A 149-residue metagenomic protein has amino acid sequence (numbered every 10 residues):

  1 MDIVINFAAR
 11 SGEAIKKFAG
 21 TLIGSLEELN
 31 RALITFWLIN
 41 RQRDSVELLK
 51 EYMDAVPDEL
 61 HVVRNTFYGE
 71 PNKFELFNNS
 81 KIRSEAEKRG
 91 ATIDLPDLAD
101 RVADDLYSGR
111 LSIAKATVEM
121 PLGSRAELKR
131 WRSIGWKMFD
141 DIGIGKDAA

Functional and structural regions predicted by a protein language model:
M1-A9: Conserved nucleotide-sensing/catalytic segment adjacent to the nucleotide-binding pocket in NTP-handling enzymes
R10-D104: Conserved catalytic-core segment of NTP-binding enzymes
L106-A149: NTP-binding/hydrolysis catalytic cores, primarily Walker-type P-loop NTPases
